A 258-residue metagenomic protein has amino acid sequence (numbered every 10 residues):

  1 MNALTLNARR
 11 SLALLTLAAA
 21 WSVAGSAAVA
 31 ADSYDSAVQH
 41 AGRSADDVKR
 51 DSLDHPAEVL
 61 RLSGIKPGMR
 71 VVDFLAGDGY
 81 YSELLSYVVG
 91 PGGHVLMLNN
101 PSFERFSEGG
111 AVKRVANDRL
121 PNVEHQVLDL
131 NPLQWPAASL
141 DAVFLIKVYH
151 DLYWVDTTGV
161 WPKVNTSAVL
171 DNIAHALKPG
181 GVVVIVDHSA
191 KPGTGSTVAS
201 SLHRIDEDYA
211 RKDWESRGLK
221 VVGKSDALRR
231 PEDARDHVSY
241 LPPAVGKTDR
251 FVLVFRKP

Functional and structural regions predicted by a protein language model:
Y34-L62, K66: Class I SAM-dependent methyltransferase Rossmann-like catalytic core, especially the SAM/SAH-binding loop
G68, P91-G93, L177-V183: Short glycine-dipeptide loop
G68-G77: Conserved class I S-adenosyl-L-methionine
G79-E83: Glycine-rich SAM-binding Motif I of class I
S86-Y87, V160-P179: A short glycine-rich, Lys/Arg-flanked "PGG" loop and its adjoining helix->strand segment in the class I
S107-A137: S-adenosyl-L-methionine
L133-V143, K147: A short acidic, Gly/Pro-enriched loop at the edge of an enzyme's catalytic core that lines a small-molecule cofactor
E232-P258: Core SAM-dependent methyltransferase catalytic element
